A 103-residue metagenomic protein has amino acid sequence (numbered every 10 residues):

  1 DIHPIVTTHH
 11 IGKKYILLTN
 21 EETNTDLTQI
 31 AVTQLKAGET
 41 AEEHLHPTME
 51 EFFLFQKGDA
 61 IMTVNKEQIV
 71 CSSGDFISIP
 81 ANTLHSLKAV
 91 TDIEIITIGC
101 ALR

Functional and structural regions predicted by a protein language model:
D1-L27, E42: A short, N-terminal "cap"/entry segment at the start of jelly-roll beta-barrel domains of the cupin/DSBH fold
A31-P47: Conserved short histidine dyad/triad with adjacent acidic residue
T40-E42, G58-T63: Short beta-strand segments in beta-sandwich/barrel cores
T48-E50, L54-A60: Glycine- and acidic-residue-biased ligand/ion/polar-headgroup-sensing regions
Q56-K57, S72-S73, T91: A cytosolic small-molecule/anion-sensing beta-strand core signal
K66-A81: Short acidic-glycine-tyrosine-enriched beta hairpin
A81-R103: Ligand-binding loop in jelly-roll beta-barrel domains
